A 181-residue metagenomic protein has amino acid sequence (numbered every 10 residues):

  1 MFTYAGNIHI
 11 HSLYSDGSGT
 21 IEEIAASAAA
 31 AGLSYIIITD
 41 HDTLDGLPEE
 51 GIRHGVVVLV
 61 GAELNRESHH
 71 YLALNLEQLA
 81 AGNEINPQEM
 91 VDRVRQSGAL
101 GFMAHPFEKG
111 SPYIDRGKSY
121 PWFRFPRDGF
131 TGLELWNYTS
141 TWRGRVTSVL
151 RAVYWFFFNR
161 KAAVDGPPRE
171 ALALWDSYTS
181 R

Functional and structural regions predicted by a protein language model:
M1-R181: A metal-dependent hydrolase metal-coordination microenvironment
